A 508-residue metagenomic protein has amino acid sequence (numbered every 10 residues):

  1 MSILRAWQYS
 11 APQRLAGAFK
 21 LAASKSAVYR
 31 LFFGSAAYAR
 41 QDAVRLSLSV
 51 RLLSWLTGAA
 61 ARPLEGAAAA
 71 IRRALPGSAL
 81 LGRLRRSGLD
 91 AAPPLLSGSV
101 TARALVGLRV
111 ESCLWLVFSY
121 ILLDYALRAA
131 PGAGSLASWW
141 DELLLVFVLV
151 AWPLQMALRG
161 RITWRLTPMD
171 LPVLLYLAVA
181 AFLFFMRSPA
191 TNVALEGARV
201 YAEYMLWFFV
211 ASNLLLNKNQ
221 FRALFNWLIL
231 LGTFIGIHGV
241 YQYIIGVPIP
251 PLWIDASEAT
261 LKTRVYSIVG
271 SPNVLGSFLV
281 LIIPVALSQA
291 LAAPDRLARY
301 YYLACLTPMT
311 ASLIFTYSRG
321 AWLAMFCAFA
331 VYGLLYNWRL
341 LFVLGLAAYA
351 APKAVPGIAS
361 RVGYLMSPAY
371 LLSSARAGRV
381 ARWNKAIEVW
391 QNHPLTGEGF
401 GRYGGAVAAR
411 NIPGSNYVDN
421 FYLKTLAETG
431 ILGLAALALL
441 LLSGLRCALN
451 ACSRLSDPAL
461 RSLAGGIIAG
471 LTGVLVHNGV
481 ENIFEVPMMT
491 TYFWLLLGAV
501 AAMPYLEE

Functional and structural regions predicted by a protein language model:
S10, G17, S24, R30 (+4 more regions): N-terminal signal-anchor transmembrane segment
P93-A104, F118, L144-R159, I282-A293 (+2 more regions): Hydrophobic, aromatic-rich transmembrane alpha-helices and their immediate juxtamembrane boundary segments
A104-E111, P153-P172, Q289-C305, G333-V343 (+2 more regions): Membrane-interface helix-loop-helix junctions at transmembrane boundaries of multi-pass membrane enzymes, predominantly
F118, F147-V150, R339-L346, P458 (+1 more regions): Transmembrane alpha-helices of multi-pass inner-membrane enzymes
A137-L154, A198-W207, L275-I283, L323-A330 (+2 more regions): Membrane-embedded alpha-helical segments of multi-pass membrane proteins, especially the transmembrane helices
W140-L143, V148, P168-A178, T191-N213 (+2 more regions): Aromatic-anchored transmembrane helix interface
L177-F184, L206, R222-L261, S267-L335 (+5 more regions): Alpha-helical transmembrane segments of multi-pass inner-membrane proteins
W253, G363-N384, E388-T429, N450 (+1 more regions): Long extracytoplasmic/lumenal interhelical loops at the membrane interface of multi-pass membrane proteins
